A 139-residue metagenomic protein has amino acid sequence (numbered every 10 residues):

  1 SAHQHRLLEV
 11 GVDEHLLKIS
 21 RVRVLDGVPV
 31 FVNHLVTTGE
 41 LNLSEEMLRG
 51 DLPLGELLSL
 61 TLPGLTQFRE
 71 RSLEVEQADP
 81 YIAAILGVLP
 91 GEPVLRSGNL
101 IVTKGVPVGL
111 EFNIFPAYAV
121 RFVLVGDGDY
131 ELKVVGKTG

Functional and structural regions predicted by a protein language model:
S1-G139: C-terminal all-alpha effector/ligand-binding and dimerization domain of prokaryotic HTH-type transcriptional repressors
